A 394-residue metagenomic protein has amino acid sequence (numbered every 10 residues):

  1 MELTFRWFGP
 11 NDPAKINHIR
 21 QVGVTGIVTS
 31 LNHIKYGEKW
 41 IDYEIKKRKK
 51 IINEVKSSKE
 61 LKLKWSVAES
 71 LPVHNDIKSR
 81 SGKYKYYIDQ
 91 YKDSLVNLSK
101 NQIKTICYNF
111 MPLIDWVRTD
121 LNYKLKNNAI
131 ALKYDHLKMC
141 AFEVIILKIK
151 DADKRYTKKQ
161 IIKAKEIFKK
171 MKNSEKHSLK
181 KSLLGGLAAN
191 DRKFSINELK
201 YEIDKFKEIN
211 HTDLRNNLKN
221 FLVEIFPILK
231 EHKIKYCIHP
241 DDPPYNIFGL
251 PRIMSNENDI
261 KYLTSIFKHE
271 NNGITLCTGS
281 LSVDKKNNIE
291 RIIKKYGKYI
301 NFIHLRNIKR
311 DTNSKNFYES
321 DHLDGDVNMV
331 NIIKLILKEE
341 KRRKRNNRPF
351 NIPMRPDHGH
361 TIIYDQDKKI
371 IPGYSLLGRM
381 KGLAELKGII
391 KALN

Functional and structural regions predicted by a protein language model:
M1-T4, G9-N11, N17-G23, D76-K104 (+7 more regions): Histidine-acidic metal/acid-base catalytic patches
I19-I34: Basic, amphipathic N-terminal segments that precede the first structured/catalytic domain
Q21-T25, K62-K78: A short glycine/small-residue-enriched secondary-structure motif
S30-K47: Glycine-rich, proline-tolerant flexible connector loops at the mouths of alpha/beta enzymes
I52-V55, K59-K64: Asp-box/BNR beta-propeller blade signature and adjacent active/binding-site loops in extracellular glycan-interacting
S66, S70, K104-C107, M111-I114: Transmembrane-helix bundle segments that line or gate the permeation/cavity pathway in multi-pass membrane proteins
L121-L214: Extended, charge-rich helix/loop segments that form flexible, surface "patches" used to engage negatively charged
